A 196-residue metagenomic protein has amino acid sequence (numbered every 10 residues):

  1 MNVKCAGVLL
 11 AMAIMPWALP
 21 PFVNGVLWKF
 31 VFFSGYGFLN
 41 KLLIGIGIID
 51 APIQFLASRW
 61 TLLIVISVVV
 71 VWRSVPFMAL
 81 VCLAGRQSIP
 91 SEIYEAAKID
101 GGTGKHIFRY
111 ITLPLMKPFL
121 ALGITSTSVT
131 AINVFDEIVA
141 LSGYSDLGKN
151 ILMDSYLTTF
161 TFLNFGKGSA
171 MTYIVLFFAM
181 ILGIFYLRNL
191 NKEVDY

Functional and structural regions predicted by a protein language model:
M1-Y196: A structural signal for multi-pass alpha-helical bundles of membrane permease subunits that mediate small-molecule
